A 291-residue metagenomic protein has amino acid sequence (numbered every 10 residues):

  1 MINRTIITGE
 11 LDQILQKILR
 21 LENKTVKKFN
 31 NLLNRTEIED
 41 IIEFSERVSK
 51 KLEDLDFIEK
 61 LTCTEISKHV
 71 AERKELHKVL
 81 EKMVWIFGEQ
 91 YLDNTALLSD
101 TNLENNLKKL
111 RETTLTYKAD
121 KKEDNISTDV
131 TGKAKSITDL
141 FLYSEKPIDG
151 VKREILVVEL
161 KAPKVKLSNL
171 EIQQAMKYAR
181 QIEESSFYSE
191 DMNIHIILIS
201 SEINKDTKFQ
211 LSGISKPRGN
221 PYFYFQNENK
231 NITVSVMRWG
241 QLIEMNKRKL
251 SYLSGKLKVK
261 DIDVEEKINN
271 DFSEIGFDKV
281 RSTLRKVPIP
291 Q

Functional and structural regions predicted by a protein language model:
M1-Q291: Charged, terminal alpha-helix-loop-beta segments that serve as non-catalytic nucleic-acid engagement and/or assembly
